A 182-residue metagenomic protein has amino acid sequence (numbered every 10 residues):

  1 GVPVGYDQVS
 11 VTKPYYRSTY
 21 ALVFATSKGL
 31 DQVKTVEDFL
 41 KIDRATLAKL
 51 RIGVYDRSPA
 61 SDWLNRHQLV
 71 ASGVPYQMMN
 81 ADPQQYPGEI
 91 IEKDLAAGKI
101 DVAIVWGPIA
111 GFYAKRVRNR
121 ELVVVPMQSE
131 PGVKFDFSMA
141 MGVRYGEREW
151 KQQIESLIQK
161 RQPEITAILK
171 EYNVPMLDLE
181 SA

Functional and structural regions predicted by a protein language model:
G1-A45, R57, V123-K134: Acidic, polar ligand-binding/catalytic clefts
G1-G5, K28-L30, R57-D62, P108-F112 (+2 more regions): Solvent-exposed loop/turn segments at secondary-structure junctions within structured extracellular/periplasmic domains
D7-S10, D82-F112, R116-V117: Short helices/loops that flank or line small-molecule/ion binding pockets
L22, F39, D94-A96, W106 (+1 more regions): Hydrophobic residues within well-ordered alpha-helices
L22-P87, P108: Bilobed "Venus flytrap"/periplasmic-binding protein-like clamshell domains and structurally analogous long
T35, A60-W63, P87, I91 (+3 more regions): Stable alpha-helical elements in mature extracytoplasmic
A48-K49, G53-S72, E155-A182: Ligand-binding clefts/hinges and TM-proximal coupling segments of bilobed small-molecule sensing domains
L50-G53, A103, G142: Short, well-ordered beta-strand segments
